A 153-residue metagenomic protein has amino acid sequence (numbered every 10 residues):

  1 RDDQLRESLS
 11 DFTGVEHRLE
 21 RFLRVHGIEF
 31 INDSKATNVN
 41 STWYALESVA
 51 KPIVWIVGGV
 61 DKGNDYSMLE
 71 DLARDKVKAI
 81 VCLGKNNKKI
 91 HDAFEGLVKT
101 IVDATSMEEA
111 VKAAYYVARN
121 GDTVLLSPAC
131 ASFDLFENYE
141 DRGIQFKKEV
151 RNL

Functional and structural regions predicted by a protein language model:
R1-K76: Nucleotide phosphate-binding/pyrophosphate-handling subdomain across enzymes that bind or process nucleotide phosphates
Q4, S41, K89-D92, L135: Phosphate- and divalent-cation-binding pockets in alpha/beta enzyme and binding domains that engage nucleotide-derived
I28-E29, S132-F136: A short acidic, helix-capping loop that chelates divalent metal ions and anchors anionic groups
S67-D122: C-terminal helical cap/extension that packs against the catalytic core of soluble nucleotide-cofactor enzymes
L125-A129: Short beta-strands and strand-loop turn motifs
D134, K147-L153: Phosphate-binding loop of NTP-binding sites
